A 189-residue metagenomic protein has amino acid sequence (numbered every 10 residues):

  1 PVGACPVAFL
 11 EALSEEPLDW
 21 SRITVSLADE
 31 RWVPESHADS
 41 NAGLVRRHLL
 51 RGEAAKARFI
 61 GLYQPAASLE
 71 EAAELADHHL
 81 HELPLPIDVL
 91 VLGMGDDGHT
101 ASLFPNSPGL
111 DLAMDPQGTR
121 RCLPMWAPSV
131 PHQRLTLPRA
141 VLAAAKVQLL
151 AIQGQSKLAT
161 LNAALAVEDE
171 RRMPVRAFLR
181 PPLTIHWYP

Functional and structural regions predicted by a protein language model:
P1-G3, L27, L62-Y63, V91-M94 (+1 more regions): Short beta-strand segments
P1-S14: Glycine-rich N-terminal segment of FAD-binding domains in flavoprotein oxidoreductases, spanning the beta-loop-helix
E11-W20, R46, P105-M114: A glycine- and small-aliphatic-rich helix-loop capping segment at beta-alpha/alpha-beta transitions that lines
E16-T24, E53, M114-D115, A140-K146 (+1 more regions): Short, conserved loop/helix-junction motifs that constitute active-site signature segments in enzyme catalytic cores
W20-V91: Ligand-binding beta-strand-loop-alpha-helix segment within the catalytic cores of soluble metabolic enzymes
D96-R139: Class I SAM-dependent methyltransferase SAM-binding "motif I" and its flanking Rossmann-like core
A140, A144-P189: ATP/nucleoside-binding phosphotransfer catalytic cores, i.e., glycine-rich phosphate-binding loops
